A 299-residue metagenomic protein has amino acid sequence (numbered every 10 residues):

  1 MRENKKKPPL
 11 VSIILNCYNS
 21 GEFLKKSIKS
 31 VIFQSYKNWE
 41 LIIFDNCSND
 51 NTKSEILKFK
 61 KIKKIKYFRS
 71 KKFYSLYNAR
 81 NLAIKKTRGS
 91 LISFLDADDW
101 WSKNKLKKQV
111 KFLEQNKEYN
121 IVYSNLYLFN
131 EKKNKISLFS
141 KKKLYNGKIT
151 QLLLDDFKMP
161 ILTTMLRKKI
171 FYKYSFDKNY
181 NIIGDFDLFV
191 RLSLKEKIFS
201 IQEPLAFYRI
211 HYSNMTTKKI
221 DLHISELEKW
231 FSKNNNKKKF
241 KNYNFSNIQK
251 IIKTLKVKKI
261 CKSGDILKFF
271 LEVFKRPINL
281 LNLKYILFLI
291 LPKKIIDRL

Functional and structural regions predicted by a protein language model:
M1-I32: N-proximal low-complexity "stem/linker" segments adjacent to membrane-targeting elements
M1-K6, D187, L194, F207-L299: C-terminal subregions of glycosyltransferases and related glycan-biosynthesis enzymes
E22-K25, D50-K58, W100, N104: Acidic helix N-cap motif at the loop->helix transition within catalytic regions of sugar-transfer enzymes
S30, D45-S54, K72, D96: A conserved acidic beta->alpha catalytic loop
S70-T87: Glycine-rich, basic loop-to-helix element that forms the pyrophosphate-binding segment of sugar-nucleotide handling
K85, S124, K143-L227: Conserved nucleotide-sugar donor-binding catalytic segment
I92: Short aromatic/hydrophobic "clamp" motif used to bind/position activated sugar donors
N104-S137: Conserved donor NDP-sugar-binding/catalytic core segment of glycosyltransferases
